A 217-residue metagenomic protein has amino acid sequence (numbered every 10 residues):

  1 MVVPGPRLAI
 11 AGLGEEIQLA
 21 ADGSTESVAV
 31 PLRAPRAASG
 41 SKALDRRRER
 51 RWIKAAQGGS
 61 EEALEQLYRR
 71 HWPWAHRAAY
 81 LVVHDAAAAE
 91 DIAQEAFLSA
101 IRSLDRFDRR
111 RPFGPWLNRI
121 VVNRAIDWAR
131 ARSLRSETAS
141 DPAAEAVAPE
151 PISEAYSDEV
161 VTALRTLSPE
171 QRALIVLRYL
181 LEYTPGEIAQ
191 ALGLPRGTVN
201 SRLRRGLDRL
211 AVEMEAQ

Functional and structural regions predicted by a protein language model:
M1-G58, Q66-R69, A143-E150, D158-E170 (+2 more regions): Intrinsic, short, N-terminal disordered tails of RNA polymerase sigma-factor systems
R48, W52, H76, A86-S103 (+1 more regions): Conserved RNAP core-binding helix
Q57-G58, L81-D85, Q94-P112, A131-L134 (+1 more regions): Sigma70-family region 2
E62, W74, T162, R172-A173: Pre-recognition alpha-helix immediately N-terminal to the DNA-recognition helix within helix-turn-helix or winged-helix
H71, R202-L207: Residues within the DNA-recognition helix of helix-turn-helix
R102-R109, R119-S140, S153: Arg/Lys-rich amphipathic alpha helix in sigma70-family domain 2
L174-R178: A short pre-motif secondary-structure segment
